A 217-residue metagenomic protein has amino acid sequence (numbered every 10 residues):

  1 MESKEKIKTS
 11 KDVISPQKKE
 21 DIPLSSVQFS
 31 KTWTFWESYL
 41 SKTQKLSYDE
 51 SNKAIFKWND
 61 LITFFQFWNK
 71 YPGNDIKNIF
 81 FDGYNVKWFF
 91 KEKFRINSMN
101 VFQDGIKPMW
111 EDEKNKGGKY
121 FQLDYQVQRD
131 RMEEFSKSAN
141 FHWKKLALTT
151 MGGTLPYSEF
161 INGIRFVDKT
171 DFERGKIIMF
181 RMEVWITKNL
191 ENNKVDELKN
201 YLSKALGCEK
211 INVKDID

Functional and structural regions predicted by a protein language model:
E2-D21, S30-K31, K42-T43, Y48-E50 (+1 more regions): Conserved NAD+-utilizing ADP-ribose enzyme module
V27: GGW-centered surface loops in extracellular recognition modules
W33, E37-Q44, I62: N-terminal, Lys/Arg- and Ser/Thr-rich interaction peptides
N52-N59: A short, exposed loop/beta-hairpin motif centered on an aromatic-Gly-Thr core
I62-N74: Short active-site loop/helix that positions an aromatic residue
